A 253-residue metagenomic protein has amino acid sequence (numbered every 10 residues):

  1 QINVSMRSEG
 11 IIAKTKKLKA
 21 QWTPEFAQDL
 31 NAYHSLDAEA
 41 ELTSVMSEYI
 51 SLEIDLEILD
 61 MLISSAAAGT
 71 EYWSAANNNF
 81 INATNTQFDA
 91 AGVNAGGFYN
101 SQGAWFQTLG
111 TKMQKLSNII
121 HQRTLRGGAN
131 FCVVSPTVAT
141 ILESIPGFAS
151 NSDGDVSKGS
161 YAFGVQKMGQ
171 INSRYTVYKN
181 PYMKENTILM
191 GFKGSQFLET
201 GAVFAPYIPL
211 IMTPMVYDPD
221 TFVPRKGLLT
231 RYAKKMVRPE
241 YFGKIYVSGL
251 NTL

Functional and structural regions predicted by a protein language model:
N3-E25, N31, L36-A40, S44 (+3 more regions): Sequence/fold signature of self-assembling virion shell proteins
P24, E41-T111, K115: Alpha-helical scaffold segments that mediate packing/assembly in large oligomeric complexes
D55-L59, G128-A129, I141: Acidic/polar loop patches that form or flank catalytic/metal-binding clefts of enzymes that bind anionic ligands
I120, G127: Structured binding elements
